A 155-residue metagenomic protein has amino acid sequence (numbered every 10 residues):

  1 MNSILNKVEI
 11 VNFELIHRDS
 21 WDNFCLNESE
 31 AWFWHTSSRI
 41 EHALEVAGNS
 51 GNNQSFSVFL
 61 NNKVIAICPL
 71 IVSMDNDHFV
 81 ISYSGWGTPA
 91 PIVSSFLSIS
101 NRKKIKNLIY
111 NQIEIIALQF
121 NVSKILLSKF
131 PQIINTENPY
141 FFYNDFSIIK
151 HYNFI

Functional and structural regions predicted by a protein language model:
M1-I155: N-acyltransferase acceptor-side catalytic subdomain
